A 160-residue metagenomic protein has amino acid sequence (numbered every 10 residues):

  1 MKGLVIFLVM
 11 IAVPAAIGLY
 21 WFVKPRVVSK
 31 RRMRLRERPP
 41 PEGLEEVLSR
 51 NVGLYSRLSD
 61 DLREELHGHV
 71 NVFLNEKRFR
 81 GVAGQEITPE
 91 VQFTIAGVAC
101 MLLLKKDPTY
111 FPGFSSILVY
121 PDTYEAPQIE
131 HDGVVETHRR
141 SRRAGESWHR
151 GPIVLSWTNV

Functional and structural regions predicted by a protein language model:
M1-G113, L118-D122: N-terminal low-structure segments adjacent to metalloprotease catalytic domains across cellular compartments
G113-V160: Active-site scaffold of zinc-dependent metalloenzymes
